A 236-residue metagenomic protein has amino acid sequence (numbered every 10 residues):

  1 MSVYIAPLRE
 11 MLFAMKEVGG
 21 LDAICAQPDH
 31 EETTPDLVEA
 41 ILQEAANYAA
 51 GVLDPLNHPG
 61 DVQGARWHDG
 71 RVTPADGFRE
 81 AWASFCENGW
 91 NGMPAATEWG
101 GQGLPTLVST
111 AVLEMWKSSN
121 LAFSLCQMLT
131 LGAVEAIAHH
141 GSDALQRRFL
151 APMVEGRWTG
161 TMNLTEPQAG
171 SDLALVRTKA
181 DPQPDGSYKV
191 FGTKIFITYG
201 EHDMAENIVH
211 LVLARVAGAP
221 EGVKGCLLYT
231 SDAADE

Functional and structural regions predicted by a protein language model:
M1-S124, R148: Amphipathic, small/basic residue-rich leader segments at the start of a protein or domain
A49, A96, V112, S142 (+2 more regions): Buried hydrophobic positions in well-ordered alpha/beta secondary-structure cores of metabolic enzymes
G92-T97, S119-V134, G156-E166, L228: Core alpha/beta catalytic barrel or barrel-like domain that forms the active/cofactor pocket in diverse metabolic
G100-G103, G132-A136, A144-L145, Q168-D172 (+2 more regions): Flexible loop/turn segments at secondary-structure boundaries
P105, S109-T110, T130, Q146 (+2 more regions): Amphipathic alpha-helical segments in well-structured domains
L129-T130, G141-Q183, T193: Internal maturation/activation junctions in enzymes
S187-S231: A short core secondary-structure module
A233-E236: Single conserved hydrophobic/aromatic residue that forms the stacking wall/gate of nucleotide- or nucleobase-binding
